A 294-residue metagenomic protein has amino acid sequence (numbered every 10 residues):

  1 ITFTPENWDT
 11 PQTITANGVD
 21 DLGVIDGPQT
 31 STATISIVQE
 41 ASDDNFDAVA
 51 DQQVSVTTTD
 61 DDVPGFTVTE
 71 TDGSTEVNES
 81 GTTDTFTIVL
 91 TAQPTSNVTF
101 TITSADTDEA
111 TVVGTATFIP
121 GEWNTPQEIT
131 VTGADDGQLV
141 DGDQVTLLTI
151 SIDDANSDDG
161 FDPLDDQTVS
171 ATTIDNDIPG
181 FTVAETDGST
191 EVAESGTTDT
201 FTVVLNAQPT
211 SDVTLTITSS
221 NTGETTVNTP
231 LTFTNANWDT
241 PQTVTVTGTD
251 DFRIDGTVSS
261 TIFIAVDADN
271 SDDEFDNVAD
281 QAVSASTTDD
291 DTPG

Functional and structural regions predicted by a protein language model:
I1-G294: Short boundary segments that mark the start of a structured unit
